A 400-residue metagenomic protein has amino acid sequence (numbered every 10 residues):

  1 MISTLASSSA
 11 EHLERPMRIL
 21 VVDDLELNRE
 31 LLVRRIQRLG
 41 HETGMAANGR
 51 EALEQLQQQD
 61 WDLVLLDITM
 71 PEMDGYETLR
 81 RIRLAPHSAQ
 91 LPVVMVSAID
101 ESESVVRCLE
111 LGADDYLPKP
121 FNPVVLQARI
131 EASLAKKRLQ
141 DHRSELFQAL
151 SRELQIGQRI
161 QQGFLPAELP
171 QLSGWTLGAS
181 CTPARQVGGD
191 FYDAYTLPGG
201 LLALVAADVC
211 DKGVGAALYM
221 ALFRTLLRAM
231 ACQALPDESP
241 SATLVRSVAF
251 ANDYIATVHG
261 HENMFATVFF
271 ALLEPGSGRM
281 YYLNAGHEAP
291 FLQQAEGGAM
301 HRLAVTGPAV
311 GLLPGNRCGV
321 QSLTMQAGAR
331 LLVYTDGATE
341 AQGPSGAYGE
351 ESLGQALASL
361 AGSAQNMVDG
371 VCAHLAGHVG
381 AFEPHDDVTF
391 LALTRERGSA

Functional and structural regions predicted by a protein language model:
L27, A47-E51, D74-R80, D100: Acidic catalytic/metal-coordinating carboxylates
E30-R38: Charged docking surfaces used in two-component/phosphorelay signaling
Q59-L65: Active-site beta3 strand of CheY-like receiver
M70, I82: Receiver (REC) domain active-site loop signature in two-component systems and cognate sites in sensor histidine kinases
H142-R330, G377-A400: … and, occasionally, acidic/histidine-rich disordered N-termini of signaling adaptors
T324-V333, A338-A400: C-terminal catalytic subdomain
